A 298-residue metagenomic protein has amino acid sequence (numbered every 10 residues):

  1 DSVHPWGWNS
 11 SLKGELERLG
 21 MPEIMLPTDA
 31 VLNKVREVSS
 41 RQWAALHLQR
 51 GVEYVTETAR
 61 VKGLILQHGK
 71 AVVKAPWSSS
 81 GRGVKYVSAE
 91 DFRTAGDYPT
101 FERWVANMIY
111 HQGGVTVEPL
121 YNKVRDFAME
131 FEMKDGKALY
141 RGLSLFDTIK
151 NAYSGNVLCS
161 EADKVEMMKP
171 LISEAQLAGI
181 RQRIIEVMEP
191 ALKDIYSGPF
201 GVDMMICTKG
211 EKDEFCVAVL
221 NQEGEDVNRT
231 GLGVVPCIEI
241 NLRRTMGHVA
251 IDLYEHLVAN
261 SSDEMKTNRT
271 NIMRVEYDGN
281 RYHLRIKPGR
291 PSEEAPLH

Functional and structural regions predicted by a protein language model:
D1-L66, S79: Conserved N-proximal alpha/beta basic substrate-recognition cap immediately N-terminal to, or forming the N-lobe
L12-L19, R82-K85, F127-A128, E211-F215 (+2 more regions): A short acidic (Asp/Glu
V31, E37, V55-E57, W77 (+2 more regions): Core catalytic machinery and nucleic-acid-binding channels of phosphodiester-processing enzymes
G51-Y54, A71-F101, A128, K150-M168: Glycine-rich phosphate-binding loop of ATP-grasp-fold ATP-dependent ligases
T56-T58, I65, W77-R82, A89 (+1 more regions): Extended, Lys/Arg-enriched charged tracts that mediate electrostatic binding to polyanionic substrates
G69, G96-S154, G201, M205-C237 (+1 more regions): Phosphate-binding site of ATP-dependent enzymes
M108-G114, A152-L232, I272-L297: A long amphipathic alpha-helix within ATP-dependent nucleotide-binding catalytic cores
R243-P291: Active-site "cap" helix and flanking loop/linker of ATP-utilizing ligase/carboxylase catalytic domains
